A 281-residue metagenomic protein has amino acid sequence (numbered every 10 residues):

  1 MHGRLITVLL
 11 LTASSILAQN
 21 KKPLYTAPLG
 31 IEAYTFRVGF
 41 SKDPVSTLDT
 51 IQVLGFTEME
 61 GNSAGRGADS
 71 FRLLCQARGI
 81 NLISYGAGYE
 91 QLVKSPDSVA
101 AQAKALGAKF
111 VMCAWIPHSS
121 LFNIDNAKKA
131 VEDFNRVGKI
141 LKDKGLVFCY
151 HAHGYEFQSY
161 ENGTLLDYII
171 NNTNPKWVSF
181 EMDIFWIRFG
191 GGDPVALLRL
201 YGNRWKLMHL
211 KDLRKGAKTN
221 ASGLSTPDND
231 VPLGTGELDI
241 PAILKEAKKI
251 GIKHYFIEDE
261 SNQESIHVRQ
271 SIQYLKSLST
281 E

Functional and structural regions predicted by a protein language model:
H2, A18-F110, L278-E281: N-terminal pre-domain/capping segments
H2-V8: Sec-dependent signal peptide recognition, specifically the positively charged N-region followed immediately by
L10-A18: Hydrophobic h-region of N-terminal signal peptides that target proteins for export in Gram-negative bacteria
A27-E32, M59-G61, L82-A87, V111-C113 (+4 more regions): Hydrophobic faces of well-ordered beta-strands that scaffold small-molecule active sites in alpha/beta enzyme cores
I31, I51, M59, C75 (+8 more regions): Conserved, mostly hydrophobic/aromatic
R37-K42, E58-S70, G88-S95, H118-F122 (+5 more regions): Acidic-and-aromatic substrate-binding clefts and catalytic sites of carbohydrate-active enzymes
D49, E58, Y89-S179, S265: Active-site acidic/histidine proton-transfer and metal-coordination neighborhood in alpha/beta enzyme cores
D143-E237: Acidic/histidine-rich catalytic cores of soluble enzymes
